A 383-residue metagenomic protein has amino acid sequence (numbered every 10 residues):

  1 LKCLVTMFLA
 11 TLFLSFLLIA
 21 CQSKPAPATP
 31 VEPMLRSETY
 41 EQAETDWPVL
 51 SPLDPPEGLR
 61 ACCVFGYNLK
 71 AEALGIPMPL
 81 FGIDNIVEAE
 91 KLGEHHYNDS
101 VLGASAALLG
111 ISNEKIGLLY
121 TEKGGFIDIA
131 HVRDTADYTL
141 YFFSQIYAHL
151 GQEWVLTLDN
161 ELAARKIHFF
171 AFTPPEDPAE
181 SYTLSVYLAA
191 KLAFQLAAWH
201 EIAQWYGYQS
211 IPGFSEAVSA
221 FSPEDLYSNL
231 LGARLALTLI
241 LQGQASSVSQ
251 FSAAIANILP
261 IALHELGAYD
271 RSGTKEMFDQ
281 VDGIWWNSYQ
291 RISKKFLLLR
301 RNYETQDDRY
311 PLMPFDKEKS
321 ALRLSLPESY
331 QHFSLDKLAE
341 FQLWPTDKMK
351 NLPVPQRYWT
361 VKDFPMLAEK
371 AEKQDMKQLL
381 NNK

Functional and structural regions predicted by a protein language model:
L1-C3: N-terminal secretory signal peptides that target proteins for export/translocation
V5-T6, I167: Low-complexity, intrinsically disordered tandem-repeat tracts enriched in small/polar residues
M7-L17: Bacterial N-terminal signal peptides
C21-V218, L237-K383: Bulky hydrophobic segments
E201, D225, L231: Divalent metal-coordination and catalytic microenvironments
S228, G232, A236-T238: Alpha-helical segment that forms one wall of the substrate-binding/catalytic cleft in peptidoglycan-active domains
